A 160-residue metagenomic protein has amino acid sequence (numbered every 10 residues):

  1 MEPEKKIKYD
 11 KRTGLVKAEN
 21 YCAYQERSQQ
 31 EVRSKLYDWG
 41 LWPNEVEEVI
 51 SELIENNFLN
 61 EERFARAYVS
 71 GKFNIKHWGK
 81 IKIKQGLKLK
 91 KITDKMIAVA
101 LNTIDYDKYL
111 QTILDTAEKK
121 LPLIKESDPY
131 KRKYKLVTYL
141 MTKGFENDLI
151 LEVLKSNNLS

Functional and structural regions predicted by a protein language model:
M1-S160: An alpha-helical, amphipathic repeat domain used for nucleic-acid recognition, typified by the mTERF helical solenoid
